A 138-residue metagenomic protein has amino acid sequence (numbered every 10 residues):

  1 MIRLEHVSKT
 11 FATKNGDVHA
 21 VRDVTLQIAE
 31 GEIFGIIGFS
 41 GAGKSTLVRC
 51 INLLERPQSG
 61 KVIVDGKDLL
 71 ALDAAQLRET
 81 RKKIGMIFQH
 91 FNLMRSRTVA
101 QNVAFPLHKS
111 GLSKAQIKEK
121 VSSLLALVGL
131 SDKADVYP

Functional and structural regions predicted by a protein language model:
N15-V18, L69-G85, K114: ABC ATPase NBD coupling module
D17, D73, A100, A126 (+1 more regions): Signature (C-motif/LSGGQ) region and adjacent switch/coupling loops of ABC-type ATPase nucleotide-binding domains
I37-F39: The feature captures the beta-strand-to-loop junction immediately N-terminal to the Walker
N52: Helix-to-loop junction immediately C-terminal to a conserved catalytic motif
G60-D68, T80, K120: Conserved ABC transporter NBD signature motif
K67-D68, A104, H108, K114-K133: Conserved ABC ATPase "signature" region
S96-F105: Short coil-to-helix segment of the ABC ATPase nucleotide-binding domain corresponding to the Q-loop/switch region
